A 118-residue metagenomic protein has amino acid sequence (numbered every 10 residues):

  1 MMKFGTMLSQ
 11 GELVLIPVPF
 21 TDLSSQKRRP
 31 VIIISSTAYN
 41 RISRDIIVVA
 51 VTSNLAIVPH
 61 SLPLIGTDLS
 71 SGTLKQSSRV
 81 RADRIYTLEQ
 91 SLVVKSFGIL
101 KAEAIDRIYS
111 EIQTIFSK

Functional and structural regions predicted by a protein language model:
M1, T6, S70-K118: C-terminal terminal-subdomain/extension
P19-L23: Short, charged beta-turn/beta-strand-edge "cap" motif at the junction between a beta-strand and an adjacent loop
S24-K27, I33-D68: Compact nucleic-acid interaction/catalytic patches
V31-I32, V48, A82, I108: A structural motif
